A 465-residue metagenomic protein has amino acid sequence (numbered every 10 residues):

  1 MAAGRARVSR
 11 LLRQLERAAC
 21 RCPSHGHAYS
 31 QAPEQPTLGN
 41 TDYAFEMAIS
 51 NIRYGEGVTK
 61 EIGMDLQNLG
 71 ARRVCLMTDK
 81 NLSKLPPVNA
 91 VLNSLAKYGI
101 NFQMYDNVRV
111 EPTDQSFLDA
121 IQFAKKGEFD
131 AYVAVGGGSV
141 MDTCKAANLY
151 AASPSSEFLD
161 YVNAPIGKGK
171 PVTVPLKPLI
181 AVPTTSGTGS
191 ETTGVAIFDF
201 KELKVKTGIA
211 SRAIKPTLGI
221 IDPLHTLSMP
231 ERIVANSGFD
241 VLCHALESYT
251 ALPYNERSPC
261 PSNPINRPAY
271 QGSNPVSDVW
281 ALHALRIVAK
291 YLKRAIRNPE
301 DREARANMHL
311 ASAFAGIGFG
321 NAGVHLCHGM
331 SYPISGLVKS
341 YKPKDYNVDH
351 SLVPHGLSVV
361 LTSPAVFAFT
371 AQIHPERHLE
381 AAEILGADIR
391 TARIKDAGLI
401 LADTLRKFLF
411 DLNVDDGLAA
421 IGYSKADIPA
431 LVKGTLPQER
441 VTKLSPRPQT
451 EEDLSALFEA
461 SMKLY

Functional and structural regions predicted by a protein language model:
A3-E34, H378, A382-Y465: C-terminal charged capping/lid subdomain of soluble metabolic enzymes
E16-A131, L418: ATP/NTP phosphate-donor binding region
T59-I62, K84-P87, D114-F117, S139-K145 (+2 more regions): Short glycine/serine/threonine-rich phosphate/pyrophosphate-binding segments that cradle anionic phosphate groups
Q67, A96-N101, V110, Q122-K126 (+15 more regions): Generic secondary-structure signature for well-ordered alpha-helical cores
A90-V91, D119-I121, V140-P154, T192-T193 (+1 more regions): Short Gly/Thr/Asp-enriched flexible loops that form oxyanion-binding sites at enzyme active sites
S153-A269, I373, E380, I384: A glycine/threonine-rich phosphate-anchoring loop and its flanking beta-alpha core in nucleotide/phosphate-binding
Y254-T404: Active-site segments that bind and position negatively charged phosphate/pyrophosphate groups
